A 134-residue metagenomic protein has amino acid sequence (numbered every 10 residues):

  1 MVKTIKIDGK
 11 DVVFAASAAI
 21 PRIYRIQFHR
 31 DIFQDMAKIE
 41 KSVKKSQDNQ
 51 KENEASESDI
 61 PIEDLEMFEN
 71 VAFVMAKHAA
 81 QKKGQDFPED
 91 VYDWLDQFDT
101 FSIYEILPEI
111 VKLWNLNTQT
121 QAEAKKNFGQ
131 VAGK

Functional and structural regions predicted by a protein language model:
M1-D11, D31-E66, A80-K134: Charged interaction scaffolds used for protein-protein
F14-A16: Short capping micro-motif at the N-terminus of alpha-helices
A18-K38: Short, surface-exposed, low-complexity cationic segments
Y24, F73, W94-Q97: Tryptophan-centered motif/residue detector
